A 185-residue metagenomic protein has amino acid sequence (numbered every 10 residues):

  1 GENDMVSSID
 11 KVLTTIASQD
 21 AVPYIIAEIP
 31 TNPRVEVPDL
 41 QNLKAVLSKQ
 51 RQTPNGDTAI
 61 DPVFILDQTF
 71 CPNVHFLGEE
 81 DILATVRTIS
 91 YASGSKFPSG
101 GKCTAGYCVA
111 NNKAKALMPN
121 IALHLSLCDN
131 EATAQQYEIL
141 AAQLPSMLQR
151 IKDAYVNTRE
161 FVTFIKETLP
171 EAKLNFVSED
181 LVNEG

Functional and structural regions predicted by a protein language model:
G1-K166: Conserved PLP-enzyme active-site core in the AAT-like
I165-F176: Short acidic amphipathic segments
L174-G185: Conserved PLP-binding catalytic core of the aspartate aminotransferase-like
